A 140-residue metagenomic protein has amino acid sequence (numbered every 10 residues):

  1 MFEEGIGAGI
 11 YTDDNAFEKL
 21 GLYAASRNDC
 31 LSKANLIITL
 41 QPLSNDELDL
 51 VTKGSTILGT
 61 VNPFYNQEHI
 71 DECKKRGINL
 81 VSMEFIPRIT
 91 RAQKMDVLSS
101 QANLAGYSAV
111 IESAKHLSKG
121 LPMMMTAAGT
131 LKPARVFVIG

Functional and structural regions predicted by a protein language model:
M1-E72, R76: An N-terminal-biased, well-structured beta-alpha scaffold segment characteristic of Rossmann-like dinucleotide-binding
N45-R135: Glycine/serine-rich phosphate-binding loop and adjoining beta1-alpha1 elements at the start of nucleotide-handling
F137-G140: Conserved N-terminal Rossmann-fold NAD(P)-binding element of oxidoreductases
